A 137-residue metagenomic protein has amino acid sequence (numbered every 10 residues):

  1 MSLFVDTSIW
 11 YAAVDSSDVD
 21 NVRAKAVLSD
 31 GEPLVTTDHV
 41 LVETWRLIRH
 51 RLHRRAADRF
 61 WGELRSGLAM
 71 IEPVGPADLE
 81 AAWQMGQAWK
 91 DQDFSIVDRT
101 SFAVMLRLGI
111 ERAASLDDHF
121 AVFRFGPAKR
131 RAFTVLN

Functional and structural regions predicted by a protein language model:
M1-T36, R49-G62, K129: Short, well-structured N-terminal submotif of metal-dependent ribonuclease cores
T7, D98-R99: Conserved glycosyltransferase catalytic-site signature
I9, E43-T44, A81: A general alpha-helix detector
W10, L41, F120-A121: A generic structural signal for short hydrophobic patches within well-formed alpha-helices
D30-L34, L68-M70, G109-E111: Short active-site oxyanion
L68-W89: Acidic catalytic patch
D93-S95: Beta-rich strand-turn-strand
F102, L106-N137: Acidic, PIN/NYN-like endoribonuclease modules and their adjacent C-terminal/linker elements
